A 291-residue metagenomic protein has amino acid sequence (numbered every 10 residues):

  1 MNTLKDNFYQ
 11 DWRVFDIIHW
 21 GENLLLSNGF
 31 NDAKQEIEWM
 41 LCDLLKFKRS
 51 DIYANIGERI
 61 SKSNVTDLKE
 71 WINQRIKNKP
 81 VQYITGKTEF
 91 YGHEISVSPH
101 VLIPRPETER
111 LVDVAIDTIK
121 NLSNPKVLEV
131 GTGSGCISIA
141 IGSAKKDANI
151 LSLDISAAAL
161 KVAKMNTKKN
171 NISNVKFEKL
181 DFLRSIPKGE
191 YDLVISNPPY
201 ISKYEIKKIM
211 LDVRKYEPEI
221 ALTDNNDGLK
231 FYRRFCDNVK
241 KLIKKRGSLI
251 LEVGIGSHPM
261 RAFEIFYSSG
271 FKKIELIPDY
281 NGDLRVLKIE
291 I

Functional and structural regions predicted by a protein language model:
N2-L4, F8-I60, N64, L68: A short N-terminal interaction module
L25, I119, T167, V239 (+1 more regions): Conserved hydrophobic residues forming the short capping helix/wall of the S-adenosyl-L-methionine
M40, N78, T108, I137 (+5 more regions): Residue-level signal for inorganic ion chemistry
C42-D117: Conserved AdoMet
E94, N149, N174-K176, K272-E275: Conserved beta-strand segments of alpha/beta enzyme cores
E107-K208, G256: Conserved SAM/SAH cofactor-binding pocket of Class I
Y200-F231: Mobile active-site "lid"/loop adjacent to the S-adenosyl-L-methionine
N226-I289: Conserved Class I SAM-dependent methyltransferase catalytic core
